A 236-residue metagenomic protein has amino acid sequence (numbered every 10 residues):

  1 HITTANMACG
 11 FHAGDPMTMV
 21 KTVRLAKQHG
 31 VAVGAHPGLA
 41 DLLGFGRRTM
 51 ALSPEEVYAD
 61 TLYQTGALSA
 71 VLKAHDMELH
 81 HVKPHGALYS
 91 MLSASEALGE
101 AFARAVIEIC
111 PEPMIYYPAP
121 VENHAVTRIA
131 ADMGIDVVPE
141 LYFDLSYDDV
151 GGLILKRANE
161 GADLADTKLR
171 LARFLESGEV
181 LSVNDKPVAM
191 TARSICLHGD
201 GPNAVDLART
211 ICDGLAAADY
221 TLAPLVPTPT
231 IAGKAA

Functional and structural regions predicted by a protein language model:
A5-H12, L43-Y58, L92-S93, G151-D163 (+1 more regions): Glycine-rich tight-turn/loop motif centered on a GG-T
M7-H12, M91-L92, C110-V121: Catalytic beta/alpha-barrel core
T22-G34, K73-D76, I107: Acidic (Asp/Glu)-rich catalytic clusters
H36, V82, L197: Conserved, mostly hydrophobic/aromatic
L42-P84, M91: Glycine/small-residue-rich loop that forms an oxyanion/phosphate-binding "nest" at active or ligand-binding sites
S95-A103: Charged helix-capping and loop-helix junction motifs
P113, D206-A236: C-terminal domain-boundary segment and adjacent tail
V121-S182: Active-site rim beta-loop-alpha module in soluble metabolic enzymes
